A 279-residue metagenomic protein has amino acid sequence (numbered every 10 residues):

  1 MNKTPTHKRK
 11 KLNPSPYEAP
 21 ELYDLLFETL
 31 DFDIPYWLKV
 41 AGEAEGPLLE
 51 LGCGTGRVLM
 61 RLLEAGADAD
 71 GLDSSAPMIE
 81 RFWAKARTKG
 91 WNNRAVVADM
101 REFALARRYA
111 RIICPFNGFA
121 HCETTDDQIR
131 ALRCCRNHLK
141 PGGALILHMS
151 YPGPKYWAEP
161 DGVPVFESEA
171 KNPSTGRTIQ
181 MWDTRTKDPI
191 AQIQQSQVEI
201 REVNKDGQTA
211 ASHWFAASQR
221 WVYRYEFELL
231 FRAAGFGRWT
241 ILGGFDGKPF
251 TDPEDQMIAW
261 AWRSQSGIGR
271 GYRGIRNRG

Functional and structural regions predicted by a protein language model:
N2-G46: Conserved class I S-adenosyl-L-methionine
E45-G54: Conserved class I S-adenosyl-L-methionine
L59-E102: Class I SAM-dependent methyltransferase SAM/SAH-binding core
A104-R111: A short acidic, Gly/Pro-enriched loop at the edge of an enzyme's catalytic core that lines a small-molecule cofactor
P115-N117: Residues lining the SAM
I129-P141: A short glycine-rich, Lys/Arg-flanked "PGG" loop and its adjoining helix->strand segment in the class I
L147-E228: SAM-dependent methyltransferase
S218-G279: C-terminal lobe and adjacent flexible extensions of AdoMet/dcAdoMet transferase-like proteins
